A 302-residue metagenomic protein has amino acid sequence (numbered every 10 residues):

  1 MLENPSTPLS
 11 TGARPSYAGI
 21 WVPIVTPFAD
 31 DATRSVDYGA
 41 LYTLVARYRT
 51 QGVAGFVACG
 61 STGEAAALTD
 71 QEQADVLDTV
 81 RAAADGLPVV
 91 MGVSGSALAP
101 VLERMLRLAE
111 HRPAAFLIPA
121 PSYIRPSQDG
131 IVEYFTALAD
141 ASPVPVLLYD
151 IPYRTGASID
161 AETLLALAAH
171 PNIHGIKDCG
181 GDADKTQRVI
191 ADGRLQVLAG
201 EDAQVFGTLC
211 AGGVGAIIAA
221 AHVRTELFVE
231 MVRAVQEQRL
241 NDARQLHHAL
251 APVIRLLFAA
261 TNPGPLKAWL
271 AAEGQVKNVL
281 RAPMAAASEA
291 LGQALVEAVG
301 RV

Functional and structural regions predicted by a protein language model:
L2, T11-D30, R34-G156, A166: Active-site beta->alpha loop and helix N-cap motifs at the rims of alpha/beta catalytic domains
L2-E3, P8-S10, S16-A29, R47 (+3 more regions): C-terminal alpha-helical cap/extension of soluble enzyme domains
A18, A54, C59-T62, M91-S94 (+6 more regions): Short glycine-rich loop/turn motifs that provide flexible caps or phosphate-binding loops at active sites
I24, A65-L68, A97, G180 (+4 more regions): Basic, gly/Ser/Thr/Pro-rich low-complexity segments located predominantly at protein N termini
Y38, D70, A161, E237-L240 (+1 more regions): Alpha-helix N-capping/helix-start residues
L41, Q73, L77, V101 (+9 more regions): A general structural signal for well-ordered alpha-helical segments in protein cores
D140-A141, P152-F258: Catalytic alpha/beta core domains of metabolic enzymes, predominantly
